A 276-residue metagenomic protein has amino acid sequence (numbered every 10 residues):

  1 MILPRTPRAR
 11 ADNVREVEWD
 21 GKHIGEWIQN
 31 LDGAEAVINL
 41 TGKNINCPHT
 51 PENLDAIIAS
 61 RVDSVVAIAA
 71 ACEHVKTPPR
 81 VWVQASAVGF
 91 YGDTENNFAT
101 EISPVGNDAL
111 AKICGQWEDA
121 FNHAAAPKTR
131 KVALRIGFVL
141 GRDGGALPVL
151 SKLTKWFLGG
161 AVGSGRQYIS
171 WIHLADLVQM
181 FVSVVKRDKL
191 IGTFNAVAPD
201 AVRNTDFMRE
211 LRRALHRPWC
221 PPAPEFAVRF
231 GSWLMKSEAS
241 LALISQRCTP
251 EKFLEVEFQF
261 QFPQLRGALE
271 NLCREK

Functional and structural regions predicted by a protein language model:
R8-S64: NAD(P)H-binding glycine-rich loop region in Rossmannoid oxidoreductase-like domains and their noncatalytic homologs
V66-D108: Conserved Rossmann-fold NAD(P)-dependent oxidoreductase catalytic core, especially the SDR/UDP-sugar
S86, D119-R142: Conserved beta-loop-beta element that borders a ligand/cofactor-binding pocket
G106-L110, G137-G144, S164-L174, V185: Glycine-rich "substrate-gating" loop/helix at the edge of Rossmann-like oxidoreductase active sites
G115, P127-T129, L140-V149, V184-F194: Glycine/proline-rich active-site loop of Rossmann-fold NAD(P)-dependent oxidoreductases
S151-G159, Q167-V202: Alpha-helical substrate-binding/gating segment
V184-K236, E270-K276: Mid/C-terminal beta-alpha module of Rossmann-like enzyme folds, strongest in SDR-family dehydrogenases/epimerases
A239-K276: C-terminal amphipathic/interface module of NAD(P)-dependent oxidoreductases and related NAD-binding regulators
